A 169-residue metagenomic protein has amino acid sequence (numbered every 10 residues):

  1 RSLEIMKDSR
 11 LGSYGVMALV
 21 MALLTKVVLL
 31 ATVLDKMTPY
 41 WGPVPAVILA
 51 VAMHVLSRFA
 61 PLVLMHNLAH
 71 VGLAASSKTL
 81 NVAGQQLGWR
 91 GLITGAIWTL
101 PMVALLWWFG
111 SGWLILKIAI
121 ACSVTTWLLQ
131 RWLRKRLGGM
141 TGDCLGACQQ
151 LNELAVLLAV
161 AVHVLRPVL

Functional and structural regions predicted by a protein language model:
R1-G15: Aspartate-rich (DDxxD/NDxxD/DxxxD) Mg2+/diphosphate-binding motifs and their adjoining helix-loop segments
Y14-M140, C144-L169: Hydrophobic alpha-helical transmembrane segments
